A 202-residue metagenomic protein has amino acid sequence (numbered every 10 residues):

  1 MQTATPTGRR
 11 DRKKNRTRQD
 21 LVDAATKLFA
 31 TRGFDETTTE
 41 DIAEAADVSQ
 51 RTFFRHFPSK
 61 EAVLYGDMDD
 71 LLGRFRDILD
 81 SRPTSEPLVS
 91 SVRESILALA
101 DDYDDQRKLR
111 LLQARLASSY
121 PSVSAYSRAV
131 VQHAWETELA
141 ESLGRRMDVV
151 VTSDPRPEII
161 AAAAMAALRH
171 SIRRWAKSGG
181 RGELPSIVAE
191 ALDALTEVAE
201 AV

Functional and structural regions predicted by a protein language model:
M1-A4, E141-R145, R174-V202: C-terminal peripheral helix-coil segments that are non-catalytic and often amphipathic
M1-R32, E36-V48, Y65, R74: Basic, helix-initiating cap at the start of DNA-binding domains
E44, P58-S59: Residue-level detection of the helix-turn-helix DNA-binding "recognition helix"
S49-F57: Short hydrophobic/aromatic patch on the recognition helix
E61-L71, V131: Alpha-helical DNA-contacting segments of helix-turn-helix folds
G73-Q113, S119: Hydrophobic alpha-helical connector segments
E86-D101, A129, E158, A162 (+2 more regions): Amphipathic alpha-helical segments that line or abut small-molecule/effector binding pockets and mediate allosteric
S122-D148, P155-A162, H170: Amphipathic alpha-helical packing segments from all-alpha helical-bundle domains
